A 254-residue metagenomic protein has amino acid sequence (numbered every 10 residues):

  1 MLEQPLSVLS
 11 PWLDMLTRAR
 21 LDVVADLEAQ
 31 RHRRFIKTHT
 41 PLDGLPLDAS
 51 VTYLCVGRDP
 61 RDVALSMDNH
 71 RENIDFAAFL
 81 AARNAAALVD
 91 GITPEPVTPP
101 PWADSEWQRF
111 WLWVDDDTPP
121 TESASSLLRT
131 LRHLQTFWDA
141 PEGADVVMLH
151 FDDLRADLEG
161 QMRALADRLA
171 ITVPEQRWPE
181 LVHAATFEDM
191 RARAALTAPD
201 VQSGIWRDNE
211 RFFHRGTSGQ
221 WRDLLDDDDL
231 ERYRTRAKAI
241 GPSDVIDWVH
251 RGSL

Functional and structural regions predicted by a protein language model:
M1-L149, E159, R207, R211-L254: PAPS-dependent sulfotransferase catalytic domain
M1-L2, M148-V173, L181, D189: PAPS/PAP-binding and catalytic site of the sulfotransferase fold
E72-N73, A164-A166, Q202, I240: Hydrophobic alpha-helical segments
I74, I171-Q176: Short, polar/flexible loop-turn hinges at active-site or ligand-entry regions and domain interfaces
A140-G143, P174, T186-D189: Polar helix-capping/helix-linker motif
P179-H183, A195-L196, W248-L254: Short linear loop/turn motifs
V182-A185, A237: A general structural motif at alpha-helix termini
A184-D208: Short acidic/His-enriched helical or mixed secondary-structure segments at domain edges of catalytic enzymes and some
